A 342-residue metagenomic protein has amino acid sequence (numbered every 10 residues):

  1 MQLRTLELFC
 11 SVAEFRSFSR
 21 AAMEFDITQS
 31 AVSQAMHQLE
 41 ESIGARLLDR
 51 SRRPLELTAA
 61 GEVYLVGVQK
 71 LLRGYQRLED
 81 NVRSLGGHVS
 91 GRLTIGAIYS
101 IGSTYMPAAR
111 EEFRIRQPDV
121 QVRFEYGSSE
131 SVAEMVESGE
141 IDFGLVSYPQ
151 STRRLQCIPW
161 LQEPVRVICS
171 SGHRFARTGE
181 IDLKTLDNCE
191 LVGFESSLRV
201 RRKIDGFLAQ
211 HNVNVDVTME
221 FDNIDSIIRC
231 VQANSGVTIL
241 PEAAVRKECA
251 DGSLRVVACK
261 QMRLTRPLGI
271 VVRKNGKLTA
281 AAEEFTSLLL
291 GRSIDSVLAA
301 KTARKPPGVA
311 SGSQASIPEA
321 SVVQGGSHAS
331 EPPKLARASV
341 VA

Functional and structural regions predicted by a protein language model:
C10-T28: Short helix-boundary/capping micro-motifs
E40-E62: A short LG(V/I)-centered, amphipathic sequence patch enriched for acidic residue(s) preceding the LG motif
S42-I43, Y64-G86: Alpha-helical linker/hinge and terminal dimerization helices associated with HTH transcriptional regulators
V66, L85, A108-E112, S129-C169 (+2 more regions): Short beta-strand-centered segments that line the small-molecule binding cleft or hinge of alpha/beta clamshell
S90-R153, F221, V340: Central regulatory/effector-binding core of bacterial HTH transcription factors
S128-A133, E137-I141, V146-S147, R199-R255 (+2 more regions): Hydrophobic hinge/microswitch elements
F175-A176, E190-H211, L278-L288, R292-R304: Secondary-structure junction motif
E242-S253, Q261-A342: C-terminal effector-binding regulatory domain of bacterial HTH transcription factors
